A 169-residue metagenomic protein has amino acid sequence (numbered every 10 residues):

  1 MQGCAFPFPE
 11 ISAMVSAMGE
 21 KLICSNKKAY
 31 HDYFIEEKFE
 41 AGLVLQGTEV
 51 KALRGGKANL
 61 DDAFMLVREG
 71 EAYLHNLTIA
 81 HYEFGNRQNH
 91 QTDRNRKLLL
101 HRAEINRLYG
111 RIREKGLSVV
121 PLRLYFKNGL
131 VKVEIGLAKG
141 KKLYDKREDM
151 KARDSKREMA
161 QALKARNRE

Functional and structural regions predicted by a protein language model:
I11-G47, A52, M150, D154-E169: Intrinsically disordered, Lys/Arg-rich N-terminal extensions and targeting peptides of nucleic-acid-associated proteins
G47, V67-E69, N76, I135-K139: Flexible glycine-/small-residue-rich
K51, N59, L66, I79-Y82 (+1 more regions): Short, surface-exposed beta-strand-loop junctions and turns on beta-sheet-rich folds
M65-V67, L124: A structural signal for short hydrophobic beta-strand segments in well-ordered beta-sheet cores
R68-L108: Helix-adjacent hinge/juxtasegments
D93, L100-N106, G140-E169: C-terminal end-helix/capping segment
L99-G136, G140-K142: Beta-rich strand-turn-strand
